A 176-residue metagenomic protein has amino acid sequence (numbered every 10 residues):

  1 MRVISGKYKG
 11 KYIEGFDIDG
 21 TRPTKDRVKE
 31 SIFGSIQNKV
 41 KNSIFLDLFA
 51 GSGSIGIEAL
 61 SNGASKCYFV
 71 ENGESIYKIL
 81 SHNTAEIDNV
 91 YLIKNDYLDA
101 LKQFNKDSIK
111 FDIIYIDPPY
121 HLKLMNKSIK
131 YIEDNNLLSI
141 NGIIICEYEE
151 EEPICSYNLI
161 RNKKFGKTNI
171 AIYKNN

Functional and structural regions predicted by a protein language model:
M1-N176: Class I S-adenosyl-L-methionine-dependent methyltransferase catalytic core
